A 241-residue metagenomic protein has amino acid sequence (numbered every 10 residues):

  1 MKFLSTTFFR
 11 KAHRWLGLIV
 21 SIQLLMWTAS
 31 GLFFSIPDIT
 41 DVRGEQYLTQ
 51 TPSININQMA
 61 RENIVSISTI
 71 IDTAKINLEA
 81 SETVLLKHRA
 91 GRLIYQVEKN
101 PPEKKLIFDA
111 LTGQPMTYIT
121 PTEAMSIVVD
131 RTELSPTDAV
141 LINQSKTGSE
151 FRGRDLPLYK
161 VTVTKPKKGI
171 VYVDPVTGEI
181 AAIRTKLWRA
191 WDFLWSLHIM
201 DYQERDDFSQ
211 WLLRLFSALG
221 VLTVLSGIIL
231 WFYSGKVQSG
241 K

Functional and structural regions predicted by a protein language model:
M1-K241: Conserved histidines in hydrophobic membrane contexts and catalytic metal-binding motifs
